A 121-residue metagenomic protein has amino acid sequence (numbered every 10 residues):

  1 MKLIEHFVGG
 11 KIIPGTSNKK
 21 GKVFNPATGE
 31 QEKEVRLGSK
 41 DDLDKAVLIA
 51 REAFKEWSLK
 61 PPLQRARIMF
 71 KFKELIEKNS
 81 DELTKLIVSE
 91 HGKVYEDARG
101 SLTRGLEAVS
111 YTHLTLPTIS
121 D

Functional and structural regions predicted by a protein language model:
M1-L114: N-terminal Rossmann-like NAD(P)+-binding subdomain of aldehyde/semialdehyde dehydrogenases
H113-D121: Single conserved hydrophobic/aromatic residue that forms the stacking wall/gate of nucleotide- or nucleobase-binding
